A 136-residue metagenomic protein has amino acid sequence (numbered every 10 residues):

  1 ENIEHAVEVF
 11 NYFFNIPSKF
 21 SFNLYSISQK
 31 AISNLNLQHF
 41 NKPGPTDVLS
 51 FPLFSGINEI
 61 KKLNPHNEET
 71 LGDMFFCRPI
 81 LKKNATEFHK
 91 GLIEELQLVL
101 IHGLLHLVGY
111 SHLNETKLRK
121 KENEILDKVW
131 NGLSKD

Functional and structural regions predicted by a protein language model:
E1-E95, L107-D136: Active-site rim/adjacent substrate-binding subdomains
E95-G103: Short alpha-helical catalytic segment bearing the HExxH-like zincin motif of zinc-dependent metalloproteases
